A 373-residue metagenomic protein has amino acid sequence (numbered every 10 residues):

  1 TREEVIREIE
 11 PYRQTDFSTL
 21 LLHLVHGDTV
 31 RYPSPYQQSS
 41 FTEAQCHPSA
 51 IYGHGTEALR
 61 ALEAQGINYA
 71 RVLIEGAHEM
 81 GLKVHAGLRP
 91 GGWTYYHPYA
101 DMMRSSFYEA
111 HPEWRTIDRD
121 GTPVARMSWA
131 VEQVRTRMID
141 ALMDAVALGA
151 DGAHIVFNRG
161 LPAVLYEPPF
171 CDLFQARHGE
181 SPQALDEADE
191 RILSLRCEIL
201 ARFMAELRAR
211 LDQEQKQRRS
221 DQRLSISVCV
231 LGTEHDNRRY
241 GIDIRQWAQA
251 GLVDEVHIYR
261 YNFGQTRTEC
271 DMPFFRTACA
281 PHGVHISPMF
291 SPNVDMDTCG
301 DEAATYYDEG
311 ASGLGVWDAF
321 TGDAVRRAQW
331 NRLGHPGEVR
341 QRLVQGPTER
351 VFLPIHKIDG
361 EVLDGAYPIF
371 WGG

Functional and structural regions predicted by a protein language model:
T1, A44-A50, G55-E75, E79 (+2 more regions): Active-site-adjacent "subsite" loops/lids of carbohydrate-active enzymes
T1-E3, V25-V30, E63, V230-Y240 (+3 more regions): Acidic-and-aromatic substrate-binding clefts and catalytic sites of carbohydrate-active enzymes
E4-P35, A147-G152, A250-I258, T305-G313 (+1 more regions): Catalytic domains of carbohydrate-active enzymes, especially glycoside hydrolases
F17-A64, I258-Q265, E269-P273: Aromatic-lined carbohydrate-binding/catalytic grooves of carbohydrate-active enzymes
V30-S49, G92-G121, F157-L185: Aromatic- and acidic-residue-enriched segments that line the glycan-binding/catalytic groove of carbohydrate-active
R71-I74, H78, D212, A280 (+1 more regions): Anion (oxyanion) recognition and catalysis
Q133, R137-V284, M289-S291: Active-site neighborhood of glycoside hydrolase catalytic domains
S287, S312-G372: Aromatic- and carboxylate-lined catalytic core of secreted/periplasmic carbohydrate-active enzymes
